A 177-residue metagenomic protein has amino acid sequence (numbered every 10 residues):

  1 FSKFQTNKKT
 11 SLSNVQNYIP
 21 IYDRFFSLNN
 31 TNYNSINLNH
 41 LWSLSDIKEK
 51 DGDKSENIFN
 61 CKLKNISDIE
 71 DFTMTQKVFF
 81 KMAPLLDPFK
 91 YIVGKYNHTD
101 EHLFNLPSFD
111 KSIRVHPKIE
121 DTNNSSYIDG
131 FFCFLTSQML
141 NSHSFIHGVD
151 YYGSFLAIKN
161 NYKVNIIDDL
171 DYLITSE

Functional and structural regions predicted by a protein language model:
F1-S67: Juxta-kinase regulatory segment immediately upstream of eukaryotic protein kinase catalytic domains
N37-L38, S43-E177: Conserved ATP-binding subdomain of kinase catalytic cores across diverse folds
